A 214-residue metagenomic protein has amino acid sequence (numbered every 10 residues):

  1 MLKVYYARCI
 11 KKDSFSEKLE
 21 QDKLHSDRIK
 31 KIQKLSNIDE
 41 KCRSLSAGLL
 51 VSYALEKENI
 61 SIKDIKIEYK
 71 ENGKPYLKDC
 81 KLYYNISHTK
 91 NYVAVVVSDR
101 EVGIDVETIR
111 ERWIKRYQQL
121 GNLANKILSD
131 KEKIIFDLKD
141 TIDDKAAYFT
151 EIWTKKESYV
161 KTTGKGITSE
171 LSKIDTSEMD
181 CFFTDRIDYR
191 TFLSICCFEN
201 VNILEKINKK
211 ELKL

Functional and structural regions predicted by a protein language model:
M1-L214: Core catalytic alpha/beta fold that binds nucleotide/phospho-ligands
